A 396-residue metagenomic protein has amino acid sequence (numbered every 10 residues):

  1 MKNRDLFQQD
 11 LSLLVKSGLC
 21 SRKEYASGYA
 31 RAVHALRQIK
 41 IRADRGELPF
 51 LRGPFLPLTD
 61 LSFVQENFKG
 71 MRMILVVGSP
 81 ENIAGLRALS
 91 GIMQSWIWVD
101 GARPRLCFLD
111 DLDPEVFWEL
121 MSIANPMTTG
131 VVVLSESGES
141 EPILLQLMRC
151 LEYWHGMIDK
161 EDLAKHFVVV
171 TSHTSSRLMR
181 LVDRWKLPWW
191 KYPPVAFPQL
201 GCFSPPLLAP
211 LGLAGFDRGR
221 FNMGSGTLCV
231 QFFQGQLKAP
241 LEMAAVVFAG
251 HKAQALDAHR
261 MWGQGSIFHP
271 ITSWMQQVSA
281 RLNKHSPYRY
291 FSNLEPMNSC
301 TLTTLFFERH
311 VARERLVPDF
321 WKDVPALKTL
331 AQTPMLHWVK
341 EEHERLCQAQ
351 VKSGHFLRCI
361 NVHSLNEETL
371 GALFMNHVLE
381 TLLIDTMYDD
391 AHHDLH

Functional and structural regions predicted by a protein language model:
M1-R72, E380-H392: Cofactor-/ligand-binding subdomain signature composed of acidic, glycine-rich, tryptophan-containing flexible loops
N3-D10, K40, D44-F55, T59 (+5 more regions): Acidic catalytic cores of enzymes that act on phosphate-bearing nucleotides/polynucleotides
L61-Q234: Glycine-rich phosphate-binding loops that contact phosphosugars or nucleotide phosphates
N82-G85, P114-F117, E139-P142, S175-M179 (+4 more regions): Flexible loop/turn segments at secondary-structure boundaries
G91-Q94, S122-A124, M148-R149, D183-W185 (+4 more regions): Short, solvent-exposed amphipathic alpha-helical segments in soluble enzyme and RNA/protein-processing domains
S135-S140, A196, G212-F216, S266-I267 (+3 more regions): A generic structural motif
S225-V230, S292-P296, N361-N366, H396: A glycine-rich phosphate-binding loop feature that marks nucleotide/adenosyl-phosphate handling sites
R358-H396: C-terminal helical/tail subdomains of lipid-metabolizing enzymes
